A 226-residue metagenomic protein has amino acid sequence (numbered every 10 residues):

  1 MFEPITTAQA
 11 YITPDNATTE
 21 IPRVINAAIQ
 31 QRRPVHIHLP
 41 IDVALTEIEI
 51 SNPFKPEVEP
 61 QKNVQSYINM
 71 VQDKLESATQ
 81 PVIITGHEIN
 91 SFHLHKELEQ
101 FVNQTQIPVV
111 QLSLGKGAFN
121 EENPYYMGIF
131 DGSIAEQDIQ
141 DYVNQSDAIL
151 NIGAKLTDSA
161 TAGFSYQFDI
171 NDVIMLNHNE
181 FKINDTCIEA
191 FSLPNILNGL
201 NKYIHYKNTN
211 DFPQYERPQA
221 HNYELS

Functional and structural regions predicted by a protein language model:
M1, A135-D138, S192: Short acidic-hydrophobic sequence patches enriched in Asp/Glu that either
F2-N52, K74, I139-L176, Y206: Structural signature of the thiamine diphosphate
A8-N16, M127-S133, L176, C187-L200: Short acidic-hydrophobic, aromatic-tinged amphipathic segments that line or gate anion-handling sites
Q9, A44-T46, I50, K96 (+7 more regions): A broad, structure-centric signal for solvent-exposed, well-ordered loop/edge residues that line or flank functional
D15-N16, I25, I29, H38-P124 (+1 more regions): Cofactor-pocket helix-loop regions in the catalytic cores of large enzyme subunits
E20, S66-M70, D138, I196-G199: Well-ordered alpha-helical segments embedded in enzymatic catalytic cores
I50-S51, F168-S226: Phosphate/pyrophosphate-binding active-site segments
H87-I174: Glycine-rich, anion-gripping cofactor-binding loops and their flanking helix/strand elements in enzyme active sites
